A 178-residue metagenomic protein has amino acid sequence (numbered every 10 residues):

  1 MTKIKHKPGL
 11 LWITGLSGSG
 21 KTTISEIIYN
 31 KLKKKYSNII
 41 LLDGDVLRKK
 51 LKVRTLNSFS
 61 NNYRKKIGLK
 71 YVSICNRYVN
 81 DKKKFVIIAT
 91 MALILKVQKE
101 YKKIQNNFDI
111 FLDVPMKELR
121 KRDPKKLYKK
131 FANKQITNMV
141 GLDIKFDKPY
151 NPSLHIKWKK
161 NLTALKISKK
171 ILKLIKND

Functional and structural regions predicted by a protein language model:
M1-L10: Extreme N-terminal, non-catalytic leader segments that precede Walker-type/kinase nucleotide-binding cores
I13: Hydrophobic anchor at the beta1->P-loop junction of P-loop NTPases
S17: The conserved Walker
K21: Conserved lysine of the Walker
S25-S73: Conserved substrate/cofactor phosphate-moiety recognition/catalytic segment in nucleotide-dependent phosphotransferases
V46-R48, A92-L95, V114-E118, N161-L162: Conserved nucleotide-binding/hydrolysis micro-motifs of P-loop NTPases
N62-F108, L112-D113, K129-F131: Glycine-rich phosphate-binding loop used to anchor ATP phosphates in small-molecule kinases, encompassing both
D113, K121-D178: Small-molecule kinase domains that catalyze NTP-dependent phosphoryl transfer to phosphate-bearing small molecules
